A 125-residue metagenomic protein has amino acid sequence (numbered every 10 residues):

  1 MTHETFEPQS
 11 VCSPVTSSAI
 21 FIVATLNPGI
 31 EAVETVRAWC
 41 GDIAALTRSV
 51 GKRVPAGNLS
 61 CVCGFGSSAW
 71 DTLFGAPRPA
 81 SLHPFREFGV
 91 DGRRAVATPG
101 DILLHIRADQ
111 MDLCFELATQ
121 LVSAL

Functional and structural regions predicted by a protein language model:
M1-A124: Long, low-complexity, Ser/Thr/Gly/Pro-rich intrinsically disordered segments that act as flexible linkers and assembly
